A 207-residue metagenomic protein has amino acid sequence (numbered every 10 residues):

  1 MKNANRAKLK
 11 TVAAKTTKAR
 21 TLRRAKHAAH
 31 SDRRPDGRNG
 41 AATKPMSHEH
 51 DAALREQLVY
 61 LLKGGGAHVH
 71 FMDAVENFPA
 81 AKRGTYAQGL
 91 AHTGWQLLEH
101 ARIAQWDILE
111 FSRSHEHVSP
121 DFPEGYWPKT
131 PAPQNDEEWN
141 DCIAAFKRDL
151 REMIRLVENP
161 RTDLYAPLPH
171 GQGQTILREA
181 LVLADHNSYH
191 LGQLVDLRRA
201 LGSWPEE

Functional and structural regions predicted by a protein language model:
M1-T43: Polybasic, lysine-enriched low-complexity intrinsically disordered terminal tails
N3-R6, A28-S31, W127, N140 (+3 more regions): Compositionally biased, intrinsically disordered low-complexity regions enriched in proline and serine
V12, A25, L61-G64, M153 (+1 more regions): Low-complexity, intrinsically disordered/propeptide-like segments
A29, R33, M46-H48, F146 (+1 more regions): Exposed, low-complexity/repetitive linear segments and helix-based recognition motifs, biased toward charged/polar
A42-H50, E137-A144: Long, acidic, intrinsically disordered low-complexity segments
P45-D51, R55-H68, M72-V75, A80-P128 (+1 more regions): Short, contiguous alpha-helical
P128-P167, R178-L183: Acidic/histidine-rich alpha-helical segments that form the ligand environment of transition-metal centers
